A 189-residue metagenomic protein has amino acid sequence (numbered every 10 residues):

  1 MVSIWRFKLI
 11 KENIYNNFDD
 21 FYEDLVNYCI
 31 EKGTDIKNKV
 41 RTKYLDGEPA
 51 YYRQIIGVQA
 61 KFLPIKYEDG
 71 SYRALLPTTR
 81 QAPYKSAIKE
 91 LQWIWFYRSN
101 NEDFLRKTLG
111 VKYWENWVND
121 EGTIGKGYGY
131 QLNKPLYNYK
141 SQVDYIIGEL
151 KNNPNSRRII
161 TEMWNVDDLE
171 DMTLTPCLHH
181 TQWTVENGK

Functional and structural regions predicted by a protein language model:
W5-K189: Terminal, non-catalytic protein-protein interaction segments that mediate quaternary/complex assembly
